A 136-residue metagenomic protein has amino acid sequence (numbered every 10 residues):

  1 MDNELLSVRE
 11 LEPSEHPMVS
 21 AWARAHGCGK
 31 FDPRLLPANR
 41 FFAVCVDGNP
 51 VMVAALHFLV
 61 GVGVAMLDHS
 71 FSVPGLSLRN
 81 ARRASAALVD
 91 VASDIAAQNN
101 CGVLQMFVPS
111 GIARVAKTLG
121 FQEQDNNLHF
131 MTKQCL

Functional and structural regions predicted by a protein language model:
M1, V46-N49, V60, A97-Q98 (+1 more regions): Terminal substrate-recognition subdomain of acyl/acetyltransferases
M1-D32, N127: Short amphipathic alpha-helix that is part of the acyltransferase structural core
D2-L6, V44-D47, A86-D90, Q105: Generic alpha-helical hydrophobic packing signal
E4, P37-A38, N100: Residue-level preference for short coil/turn positions at secondary-structure junctions
M18-D47, V51-S72: A conserved beta-strand-loop-helix scaffold within acyl/acetyltransferase catalytic domains
D32-L35, R79-A81, D90-D94, H129-K133: Glycine-rich loops and low-complexity Gly/Arg-rich segments that provide flexible linkers or classic glycine-based
P50, A54-L56, A81-R83, D90 (+1 more regions): Short, structured secondary-structure boundary patches
A65-G120: Acyl-donor binding region in acyl/amide transferases
